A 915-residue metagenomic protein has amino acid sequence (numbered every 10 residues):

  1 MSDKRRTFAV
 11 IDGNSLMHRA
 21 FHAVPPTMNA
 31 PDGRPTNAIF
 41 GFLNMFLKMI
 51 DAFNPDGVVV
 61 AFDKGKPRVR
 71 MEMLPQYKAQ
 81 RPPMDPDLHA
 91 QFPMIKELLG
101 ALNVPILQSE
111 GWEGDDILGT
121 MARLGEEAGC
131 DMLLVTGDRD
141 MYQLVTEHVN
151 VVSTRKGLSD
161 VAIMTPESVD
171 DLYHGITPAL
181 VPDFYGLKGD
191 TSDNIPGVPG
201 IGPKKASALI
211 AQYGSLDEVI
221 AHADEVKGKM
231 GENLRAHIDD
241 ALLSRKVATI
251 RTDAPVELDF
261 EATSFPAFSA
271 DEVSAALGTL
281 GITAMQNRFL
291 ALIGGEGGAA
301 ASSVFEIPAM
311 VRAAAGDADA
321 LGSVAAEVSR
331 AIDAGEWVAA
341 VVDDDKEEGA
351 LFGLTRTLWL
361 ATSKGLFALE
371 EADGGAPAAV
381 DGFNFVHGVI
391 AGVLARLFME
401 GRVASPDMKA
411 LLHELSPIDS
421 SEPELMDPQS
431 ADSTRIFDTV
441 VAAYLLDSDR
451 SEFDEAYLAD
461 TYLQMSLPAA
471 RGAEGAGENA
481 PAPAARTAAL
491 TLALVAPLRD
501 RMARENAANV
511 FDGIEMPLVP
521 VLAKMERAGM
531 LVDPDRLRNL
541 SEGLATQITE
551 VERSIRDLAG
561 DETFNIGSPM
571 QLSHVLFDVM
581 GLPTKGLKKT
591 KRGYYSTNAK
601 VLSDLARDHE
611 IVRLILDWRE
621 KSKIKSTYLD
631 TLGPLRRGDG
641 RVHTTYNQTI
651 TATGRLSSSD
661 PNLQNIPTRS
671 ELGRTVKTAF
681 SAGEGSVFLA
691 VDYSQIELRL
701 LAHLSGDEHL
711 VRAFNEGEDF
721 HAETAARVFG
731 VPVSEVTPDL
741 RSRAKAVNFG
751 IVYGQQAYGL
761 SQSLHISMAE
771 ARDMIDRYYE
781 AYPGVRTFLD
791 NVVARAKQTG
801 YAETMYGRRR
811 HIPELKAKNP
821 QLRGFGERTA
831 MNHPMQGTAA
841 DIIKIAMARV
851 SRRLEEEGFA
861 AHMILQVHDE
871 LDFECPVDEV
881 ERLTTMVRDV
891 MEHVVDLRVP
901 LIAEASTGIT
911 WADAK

Functional and structural regions predicted by a protein language model:
S2-V135, R139-I163, D240-E257: Noncatalytic, basic helical substrate-engagement surface that gates or grips nucleic-acid strands
D3-R5, D56-V59, V104, E127 (+10 more regions): Non-catalytic nucleic-acid-binding/docking modules located in mid-to-C-terminal regions of nucleic-acid enzymes
R6-A9, G13, R19-V59, P75-Q76 (+5 more regions): Conserved RNase H-like, two-metal-ion catalytic cores of nucleic-acid enzymes
Q76-A90, M141, T146-G175, G231-N233 (+2 more regions): Short alpha-helix plus adjacent loop in nuclease-associated cores
F184-V219, L463-L540, A744-F749, G754-G759 (+2 more regions): Acidic, Mg2+-coordinating catalytic module of metal-dependent nucleases/exonucleases that use a two-metal-ion mechanism
H237-V380, R486-T668, V687, E697 (+5 more regions): Conserved "right-hand" nucleotidyltransferase catalytic core of DNA-directed polymerases
A361, L412, L446-A469, P483-T491 (+1 more regions): Function-dense linear segments that define catalytic or interfacial modules in macromolecule-processing proteins
P520, K524-R527, R636-R637, H643-T644 (+6 more regions): Conserved catalytic core of nucleic-acid polymerases
